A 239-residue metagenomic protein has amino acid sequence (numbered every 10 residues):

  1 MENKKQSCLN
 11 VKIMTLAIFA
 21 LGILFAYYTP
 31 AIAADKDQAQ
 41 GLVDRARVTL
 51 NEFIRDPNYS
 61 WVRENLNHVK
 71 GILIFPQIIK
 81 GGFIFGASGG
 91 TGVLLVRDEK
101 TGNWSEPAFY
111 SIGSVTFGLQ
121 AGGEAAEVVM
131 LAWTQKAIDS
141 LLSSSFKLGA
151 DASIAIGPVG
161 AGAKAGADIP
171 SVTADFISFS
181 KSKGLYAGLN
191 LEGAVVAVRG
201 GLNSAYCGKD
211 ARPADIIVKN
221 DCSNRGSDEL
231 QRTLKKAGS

Functional and structural regions predicted by a protein language model:
E2-A17: Bacterial N-terminal signal peptides that target proteins for export
K4-Q6, L24, W61: A general, composition-driven signal for non-globular sequence regions
T15-A26: Bacterial N-terminal signal peptides
F25-A33: Sec/Tat signal peptide C-region and signal peptidase I cleavage site
A34-S239: Small-residue-enriched, tightly packed secondary-structure blocks
